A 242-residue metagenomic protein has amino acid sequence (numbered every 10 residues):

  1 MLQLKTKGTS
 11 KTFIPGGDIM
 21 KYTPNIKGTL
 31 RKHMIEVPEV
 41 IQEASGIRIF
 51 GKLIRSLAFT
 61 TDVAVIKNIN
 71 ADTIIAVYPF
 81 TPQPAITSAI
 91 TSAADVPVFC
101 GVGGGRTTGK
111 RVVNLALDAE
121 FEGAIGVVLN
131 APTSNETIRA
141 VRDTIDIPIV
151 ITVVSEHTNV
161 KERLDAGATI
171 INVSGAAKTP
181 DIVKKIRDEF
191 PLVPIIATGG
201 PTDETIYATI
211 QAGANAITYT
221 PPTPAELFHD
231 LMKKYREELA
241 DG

Functional and structural regions predicted by a protein language model:
L4, G8, T12-C100, G104-K110 (+1 more regions): Conserved N-terminal beta1-alpha1 strand-loop-helix module at the mouth
G46, A93-G104, D143-T152, D188-T198: Short beta-strand/loop segments at the ligand-binding rim of alpha/beta enzyme cores
L53-R55, T73-F80, G101-T108, A124-T133 (+3 more regions): Catalytic beta/alpha-barrel core
N70-A71, A94-P97, E122-I125, I145-P148 (+3 more regions): Glycine-enriched alpha-helix->loop->beta-strand junction motifs that scaffold or abut catalytic
P82-F121, P132-T144, E156-E162, T179-V183: N-terminal active-site wall of soluble small-molecule enzyme domains
K110-D118, T158-D165, P201-Y219: Catalytic cores of alpha/beta
G123-T133, T169-I182, G213-K233: Glycine-rich phosphate-binding active-site loops on the catalytic face of alpha/beta enzymes
A140, I186, I210, P222-G242: C-terminal helical cap(s) of enzyme catalytic domains, especially alpha/beta-barrels
